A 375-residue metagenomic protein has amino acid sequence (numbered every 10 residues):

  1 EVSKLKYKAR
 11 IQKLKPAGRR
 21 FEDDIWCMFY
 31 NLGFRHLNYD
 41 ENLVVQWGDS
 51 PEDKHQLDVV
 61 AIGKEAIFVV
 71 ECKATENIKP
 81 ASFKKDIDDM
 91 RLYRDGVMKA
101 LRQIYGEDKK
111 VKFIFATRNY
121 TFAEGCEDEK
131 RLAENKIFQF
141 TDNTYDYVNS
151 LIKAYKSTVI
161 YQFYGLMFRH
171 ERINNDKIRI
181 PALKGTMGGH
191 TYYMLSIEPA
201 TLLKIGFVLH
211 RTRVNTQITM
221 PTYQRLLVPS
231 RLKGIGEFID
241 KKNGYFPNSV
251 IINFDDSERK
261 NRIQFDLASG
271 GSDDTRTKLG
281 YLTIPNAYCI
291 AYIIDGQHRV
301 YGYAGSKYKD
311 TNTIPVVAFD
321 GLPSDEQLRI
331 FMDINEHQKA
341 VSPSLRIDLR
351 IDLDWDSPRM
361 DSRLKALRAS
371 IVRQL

Functional and structural regions predicted by a protein language model:
E1-I173: Intrinsically disordered, low-complexity Ser/Thr/Pro/Gly-rich regulatory segments
D49, I78-I87, Y223, K260-L267 (+1 more regions): Short, flexible/disordered intra-domain loops and linkers
Q103-K110, N243-F246, K309-T311: Short helix-terminating capping/connector loops at secondary-structure junctions
A123-E129, N261-I263, Y303-A304, E326-R329: A short acidic (Asp/Glu
L151-Y161, F265-G271, L328-H337: Short, surface-exposed amphipathic charged segments that create phosphate/polyanion-binding patches used for binding
R172-P221, P229, G244, D256-K260 (+3 more regions): Active-site-proximal loop/hinge segments that shape catalytic or ion-binding/gating pockets
L202-A291: Short, charged/polar connector segments at secondary-structure boundaries
P247, N253, R276-I334: A short, basic-hydrophobic beta/loop patch
